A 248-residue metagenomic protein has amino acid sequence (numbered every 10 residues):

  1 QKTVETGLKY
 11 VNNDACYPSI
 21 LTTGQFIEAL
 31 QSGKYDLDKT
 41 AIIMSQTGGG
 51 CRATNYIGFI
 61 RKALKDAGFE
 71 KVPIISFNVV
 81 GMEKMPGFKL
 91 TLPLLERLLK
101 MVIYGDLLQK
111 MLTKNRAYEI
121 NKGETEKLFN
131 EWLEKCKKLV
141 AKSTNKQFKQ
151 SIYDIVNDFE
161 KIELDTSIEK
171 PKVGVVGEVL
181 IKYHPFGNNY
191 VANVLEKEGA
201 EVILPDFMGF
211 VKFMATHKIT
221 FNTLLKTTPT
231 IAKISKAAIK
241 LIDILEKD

Functional and structural regions predicted by a protein language model:
Q1-D248: An N-terminal assembly and electron-transfer interface module characteristic of large anaerobic redox and radical
